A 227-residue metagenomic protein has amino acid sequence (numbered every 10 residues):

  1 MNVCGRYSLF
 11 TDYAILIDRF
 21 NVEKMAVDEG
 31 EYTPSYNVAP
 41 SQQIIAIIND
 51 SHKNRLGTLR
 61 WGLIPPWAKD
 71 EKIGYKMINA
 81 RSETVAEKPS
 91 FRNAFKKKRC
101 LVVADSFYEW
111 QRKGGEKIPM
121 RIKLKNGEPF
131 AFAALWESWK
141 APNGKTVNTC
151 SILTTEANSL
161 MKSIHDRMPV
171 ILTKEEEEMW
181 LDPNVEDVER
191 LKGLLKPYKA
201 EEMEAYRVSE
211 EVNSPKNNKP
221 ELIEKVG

Functional and structural regions predicted by a protein language model:
M1-G227: Short linear sequence motif anchored by a di-proline
